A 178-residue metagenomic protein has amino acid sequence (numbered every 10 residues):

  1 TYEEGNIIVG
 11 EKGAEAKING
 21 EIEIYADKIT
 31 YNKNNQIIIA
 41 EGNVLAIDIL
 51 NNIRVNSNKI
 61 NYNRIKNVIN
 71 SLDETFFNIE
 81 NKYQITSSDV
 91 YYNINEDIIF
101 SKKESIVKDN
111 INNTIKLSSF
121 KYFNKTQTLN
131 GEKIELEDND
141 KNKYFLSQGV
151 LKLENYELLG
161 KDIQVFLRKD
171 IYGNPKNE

Functional and structural regions predicted by a protein language model:
T1-E178: Structural signature for solvent-exposed beta-strand/loop edge elements and short helix-capping sites, enriched
